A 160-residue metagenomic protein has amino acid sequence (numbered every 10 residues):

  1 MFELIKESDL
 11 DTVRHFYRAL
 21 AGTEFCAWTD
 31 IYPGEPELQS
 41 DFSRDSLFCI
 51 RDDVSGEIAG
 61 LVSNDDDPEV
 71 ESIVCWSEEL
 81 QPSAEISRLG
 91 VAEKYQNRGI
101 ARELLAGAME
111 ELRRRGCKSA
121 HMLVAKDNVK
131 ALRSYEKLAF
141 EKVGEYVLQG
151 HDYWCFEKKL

Functional and structural regions predicted by a protein language model:
M1-H15: A short beta-loop-alpha structural element at the N-terminal edge of CoA-dependent acyl/N-acetyltransferase catalytic
E7, G22-S87, A92, L105-A106: Acetyl-CoA-dependent GNAT
R18, E136-G144: Conserved acetyl-CoA-binding loop of GNAT-fold acetyltransferases
D45, H151-E157: Short hydrophobic/aromatic beta-strand or adjacent loop that forms the aromatic wall/cage of a ligand/substrate-binding
V91, N97-E110, R133-K137: Conserved acetyl-CoA-binding loop-helix of GNAT-fold acetyltransferases
Q96, M122-L132, L148-D152: Conserved beta-strand-loop-alpha-helix junction that forms the acyl-donor binding cleft
L105, L112-L123: Conserved GNAT acetyl-CoA-binding A-motif
